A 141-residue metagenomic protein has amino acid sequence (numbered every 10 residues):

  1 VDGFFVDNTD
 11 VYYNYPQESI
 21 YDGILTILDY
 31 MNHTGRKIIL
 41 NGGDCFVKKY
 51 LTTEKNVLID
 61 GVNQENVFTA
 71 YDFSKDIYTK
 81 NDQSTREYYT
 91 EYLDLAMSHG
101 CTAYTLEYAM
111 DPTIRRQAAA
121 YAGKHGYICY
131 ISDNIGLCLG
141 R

Functional and structural regions predicted by a protein language model:
V1-R141: Glycan-processing catalytic domains of CAZymes
